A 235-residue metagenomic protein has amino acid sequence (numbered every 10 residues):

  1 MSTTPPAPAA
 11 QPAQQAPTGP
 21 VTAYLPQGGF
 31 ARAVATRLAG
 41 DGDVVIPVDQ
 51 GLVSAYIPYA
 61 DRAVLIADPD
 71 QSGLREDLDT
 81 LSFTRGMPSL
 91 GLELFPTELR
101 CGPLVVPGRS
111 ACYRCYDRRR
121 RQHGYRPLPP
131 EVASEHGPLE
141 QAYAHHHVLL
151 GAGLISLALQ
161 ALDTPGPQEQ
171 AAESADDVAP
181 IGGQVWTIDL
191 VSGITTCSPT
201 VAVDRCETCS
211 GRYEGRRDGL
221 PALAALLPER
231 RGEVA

Functional and structural regions predicted by a protein language model:
M1-V44, E98-R100: Long, charge-rich, low-complexity alpha-helical segments
S2-V21, Q168-A235: Phosphate-binding loop/pocket of nucleotide- and phosphate-handling active sites
Y24-G29, P47-Q50, L65-D70: Structural motif
A33, L150-A158: Short amphipathic alpha-helical face segments that pack within enzyme cores and frequently flank/anchor catalytic
T36-Y59: A short, well-structured beta->alpha microelement
V45, S89, V185-T187: Conserved beta-strand scaffold positions in the cores of enzyme catalytic domains, especially in NTP/NDP-utilizing
P47-G51, L92-E93, I181: A short glycine-rich beta-strand->turn/loop micro-motif centered on a GG-aromatic cluster
Y59-G151, A161-P167, D189-P221: E1/E1-like adenylate-forming module used to activate ubiquitin-like modifiers and sulfur-carrier proteins
